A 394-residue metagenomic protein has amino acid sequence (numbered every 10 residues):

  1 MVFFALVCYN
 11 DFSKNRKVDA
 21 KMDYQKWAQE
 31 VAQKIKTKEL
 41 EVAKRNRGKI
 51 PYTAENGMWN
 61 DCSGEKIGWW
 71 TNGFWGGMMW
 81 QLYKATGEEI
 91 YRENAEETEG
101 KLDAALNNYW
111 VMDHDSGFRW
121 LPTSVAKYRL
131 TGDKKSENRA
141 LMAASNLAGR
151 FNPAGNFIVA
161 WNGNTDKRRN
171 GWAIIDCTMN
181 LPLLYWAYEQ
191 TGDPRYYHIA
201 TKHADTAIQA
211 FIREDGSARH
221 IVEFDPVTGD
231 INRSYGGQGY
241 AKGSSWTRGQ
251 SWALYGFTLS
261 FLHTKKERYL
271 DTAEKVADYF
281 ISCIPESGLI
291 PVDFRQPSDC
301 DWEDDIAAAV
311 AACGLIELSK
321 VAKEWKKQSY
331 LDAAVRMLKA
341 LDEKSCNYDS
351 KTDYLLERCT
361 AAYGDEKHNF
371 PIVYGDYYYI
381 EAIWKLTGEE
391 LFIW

Functional and structural regions predicted by a protein language model:
M1-F4, D19: Residue-level detector of intrinsically disordered, flexible termini and proteolytic processing junctions
F3-F4, Y9-F12: Aromatic (phenylalanine/tyrosine) cluster motif
Y9, V18-W394: Glycan-recognition and catalytic cores of secretory/periplasmic carbohydrate-active enzymes
